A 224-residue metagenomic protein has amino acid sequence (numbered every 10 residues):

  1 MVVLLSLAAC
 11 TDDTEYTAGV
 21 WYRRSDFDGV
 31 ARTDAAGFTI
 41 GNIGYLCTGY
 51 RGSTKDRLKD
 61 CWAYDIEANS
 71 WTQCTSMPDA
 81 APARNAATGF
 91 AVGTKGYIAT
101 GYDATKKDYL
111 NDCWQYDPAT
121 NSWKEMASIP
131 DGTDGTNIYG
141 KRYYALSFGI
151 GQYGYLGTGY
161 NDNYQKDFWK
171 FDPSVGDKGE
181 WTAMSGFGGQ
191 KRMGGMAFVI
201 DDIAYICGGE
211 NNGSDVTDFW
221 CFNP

Functional and structural regions predicted by a protein language model:
M1-A9: Sec-dependent bacterial lipoprotein signal peptides
C10-P224: Kelch-like beta-propeller repeat domains
